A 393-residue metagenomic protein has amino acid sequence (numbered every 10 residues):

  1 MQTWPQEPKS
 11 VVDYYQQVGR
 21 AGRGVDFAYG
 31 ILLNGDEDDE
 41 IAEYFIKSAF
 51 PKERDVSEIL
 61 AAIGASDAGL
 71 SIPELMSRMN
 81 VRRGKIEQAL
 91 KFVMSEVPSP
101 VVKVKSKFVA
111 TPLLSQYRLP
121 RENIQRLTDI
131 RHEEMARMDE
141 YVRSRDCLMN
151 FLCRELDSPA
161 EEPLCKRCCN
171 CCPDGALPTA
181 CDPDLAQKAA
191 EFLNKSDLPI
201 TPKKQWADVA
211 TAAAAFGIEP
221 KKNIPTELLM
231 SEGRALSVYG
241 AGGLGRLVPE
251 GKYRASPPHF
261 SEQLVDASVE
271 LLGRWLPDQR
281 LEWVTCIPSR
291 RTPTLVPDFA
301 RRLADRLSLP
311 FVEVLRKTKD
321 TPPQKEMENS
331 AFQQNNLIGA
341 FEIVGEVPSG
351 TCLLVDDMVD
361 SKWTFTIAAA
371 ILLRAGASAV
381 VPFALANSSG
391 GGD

Functional and structural regions predicted by a protein language model:
M1, Y29, W283, T351-L353: Structural motif
M1-S196: C-terminal helicase lobe
Y29, P310-F311, T351, S378-V381: Residues at the starts of beta-strands that form the adenosine-phosphate
L33-D36, D357, L385-N387: Cofactor-binding loop segments of dinucleotide-utilizing enzymes, especially the Rossmann-like FAD- and NAD(P)+-binding
A189-W283, P293, P297, R301 (+4 more regions): Active-site-facing substrate-recognition patch
E191-F192, T366-D393: PRPP-dependent phosphoribosyltransferase catalytic core
E282-T285, V380: Residue-level signal for inorganic ion chemistry
L354-A368: A phosphate-binding catalytic loop at a beta-strand-loop-alpha-helix junction that coordinates phosphoryl groups
